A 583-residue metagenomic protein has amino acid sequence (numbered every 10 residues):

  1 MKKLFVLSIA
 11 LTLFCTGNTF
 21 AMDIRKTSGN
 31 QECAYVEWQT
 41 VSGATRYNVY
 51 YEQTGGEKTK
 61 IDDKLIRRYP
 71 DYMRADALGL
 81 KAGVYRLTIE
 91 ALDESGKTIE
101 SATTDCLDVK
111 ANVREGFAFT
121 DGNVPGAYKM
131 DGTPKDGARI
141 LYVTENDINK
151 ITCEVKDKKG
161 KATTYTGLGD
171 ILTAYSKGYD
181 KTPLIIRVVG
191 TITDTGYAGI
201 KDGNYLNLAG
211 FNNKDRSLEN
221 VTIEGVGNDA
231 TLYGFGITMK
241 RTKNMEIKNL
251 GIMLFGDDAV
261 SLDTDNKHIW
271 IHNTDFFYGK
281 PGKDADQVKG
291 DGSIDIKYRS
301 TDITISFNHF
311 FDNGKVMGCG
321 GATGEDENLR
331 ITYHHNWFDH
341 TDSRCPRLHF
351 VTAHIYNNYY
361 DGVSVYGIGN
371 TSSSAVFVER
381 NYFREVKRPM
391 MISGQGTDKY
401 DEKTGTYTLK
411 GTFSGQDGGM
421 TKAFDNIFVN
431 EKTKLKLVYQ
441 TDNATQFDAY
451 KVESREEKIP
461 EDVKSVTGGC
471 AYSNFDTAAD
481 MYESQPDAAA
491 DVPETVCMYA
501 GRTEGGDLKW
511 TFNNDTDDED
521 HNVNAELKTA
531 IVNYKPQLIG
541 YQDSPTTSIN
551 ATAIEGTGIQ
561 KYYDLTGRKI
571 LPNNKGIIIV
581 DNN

Functional and structural regions predicted by a protein language model:
K26-A44: Conserved aromatic anchor
D76-E100: Beta-strand-rich modules
L92-T120: Extracellular fibronectin type III
F117-I185, Y563-L571: Acidic Gly/Asp/Thr-rich repetitive segments characteristic of extracellular carbohydrate-active and adhesion proteins
Y165-K181, Y197-T222, T231-K248, M253-N266 (+1 more regions): Extracellular beta-strand-rich solenoid/capping regions of secreted or surface-exposed proteins that bind or remodel
E219-D229, K243-L254, N266-G282, G292-S293 (+6 more regions): Right-handed parallel beta-helix
N357, S364, I368-P545: Extracellular beta-rich repeat passengers
T546-N583: C-terminal outer-membrane/trafficking sorting elements
